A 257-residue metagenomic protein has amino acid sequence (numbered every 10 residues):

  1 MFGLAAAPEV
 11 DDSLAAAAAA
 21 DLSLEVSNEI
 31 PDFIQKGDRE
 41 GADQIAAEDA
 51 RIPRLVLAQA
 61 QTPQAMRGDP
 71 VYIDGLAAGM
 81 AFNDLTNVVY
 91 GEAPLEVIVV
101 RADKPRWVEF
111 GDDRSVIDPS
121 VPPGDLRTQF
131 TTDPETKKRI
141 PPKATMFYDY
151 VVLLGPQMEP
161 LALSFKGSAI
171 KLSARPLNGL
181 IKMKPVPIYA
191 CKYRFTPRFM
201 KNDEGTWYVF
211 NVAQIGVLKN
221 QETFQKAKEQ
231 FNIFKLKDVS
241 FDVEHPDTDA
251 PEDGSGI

Functional and structural regions predicted by a protein language model:
M1-Q157, N202-V209, Q214-L218, G256-I257: OB-fold ssDNA-binding interfaces and closely related basic DNA-contact patches used across DNA replication/repair
P31, K171-N178, F224-N232: Generic detector of well-ordered alpha-helical segments enriched in charged/polar residues, highlighting helical
T145-V209: Extended serine/threonine-enriched, polar tracts that run as long, contiguous segments within proteins
M183-P187, C191-K192, T196-I257: Accessory, usually C-terminal, subdomains that scaffold auxiliary metal cofactors
